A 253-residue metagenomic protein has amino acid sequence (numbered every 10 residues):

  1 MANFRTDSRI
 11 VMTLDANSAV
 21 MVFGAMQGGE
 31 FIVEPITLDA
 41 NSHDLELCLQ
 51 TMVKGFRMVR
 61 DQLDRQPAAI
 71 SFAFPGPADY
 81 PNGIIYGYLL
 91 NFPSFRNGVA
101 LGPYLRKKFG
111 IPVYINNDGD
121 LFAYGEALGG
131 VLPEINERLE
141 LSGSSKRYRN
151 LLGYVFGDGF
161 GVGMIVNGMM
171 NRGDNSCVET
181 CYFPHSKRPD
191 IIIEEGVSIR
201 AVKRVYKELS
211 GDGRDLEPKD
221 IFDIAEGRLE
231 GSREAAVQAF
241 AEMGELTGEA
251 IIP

Functional and structural regions predicted by a protein language model:
M1-S8, L14-A16: N-terminal helix-turn-helix/winged-helix DNA-binding helices and compositionally similar short basic alpha-helical
T6-I10, V22-M26, E30-T37, L45 (+5 more regions): Glycine/GP-enriched mid-protein hinge/lid loop-to-helix segment characteristic of carbohydrate kinases
I10, N17-A19, Y80-I84: Interdomain hinge and pocket-entrance segments immediately C-terminal to HTH DNA-binding domains
E30-Q66, G231: N-terminal phosphate-binding loop and adjacent alpha-helix
N41-Q50, Q66-I70, G76-Y148: Glycine-rich phosphate-binding loop and adjoining helix at the ATP-binding site of ATP-dependent phosphoryl-transfer
M52-I70, P112-V113, G211, A250-P253: Phosphate/pyrophosphate-binding loops at sites that engage ATP/ADP/AMP, CoA/4′-phosphopantetheine, polyphosphate
P75-A78, G157-G159: Short glycine-rich anion-binding loops that position phosphate/pyrophosphate groups of nucleotides and phosphorylated
V237-G244, G248: Amphipathic, non-transmembrane alpha-helical scaffold segments
